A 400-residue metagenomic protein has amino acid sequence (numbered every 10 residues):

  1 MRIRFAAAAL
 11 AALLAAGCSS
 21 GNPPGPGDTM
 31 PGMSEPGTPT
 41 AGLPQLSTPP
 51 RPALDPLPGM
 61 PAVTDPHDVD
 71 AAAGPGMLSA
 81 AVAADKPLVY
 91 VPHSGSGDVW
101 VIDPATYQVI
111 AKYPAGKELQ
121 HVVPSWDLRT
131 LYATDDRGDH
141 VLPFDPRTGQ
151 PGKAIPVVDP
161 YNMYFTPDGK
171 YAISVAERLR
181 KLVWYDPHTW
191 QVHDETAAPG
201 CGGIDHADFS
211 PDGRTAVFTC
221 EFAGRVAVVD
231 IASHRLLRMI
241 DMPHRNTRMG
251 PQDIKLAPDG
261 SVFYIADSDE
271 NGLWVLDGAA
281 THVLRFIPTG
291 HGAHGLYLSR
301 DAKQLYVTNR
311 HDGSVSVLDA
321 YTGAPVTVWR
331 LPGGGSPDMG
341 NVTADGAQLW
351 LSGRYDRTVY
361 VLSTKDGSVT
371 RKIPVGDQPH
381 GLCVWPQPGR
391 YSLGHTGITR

Functional and structural regions predicted by a protein language model:
R2-N22: Secretory targeting and sorting signals
C18-R400: Predominantly soluble domains enriched in secretory-pathway, periplasmic, or organellar proteins
